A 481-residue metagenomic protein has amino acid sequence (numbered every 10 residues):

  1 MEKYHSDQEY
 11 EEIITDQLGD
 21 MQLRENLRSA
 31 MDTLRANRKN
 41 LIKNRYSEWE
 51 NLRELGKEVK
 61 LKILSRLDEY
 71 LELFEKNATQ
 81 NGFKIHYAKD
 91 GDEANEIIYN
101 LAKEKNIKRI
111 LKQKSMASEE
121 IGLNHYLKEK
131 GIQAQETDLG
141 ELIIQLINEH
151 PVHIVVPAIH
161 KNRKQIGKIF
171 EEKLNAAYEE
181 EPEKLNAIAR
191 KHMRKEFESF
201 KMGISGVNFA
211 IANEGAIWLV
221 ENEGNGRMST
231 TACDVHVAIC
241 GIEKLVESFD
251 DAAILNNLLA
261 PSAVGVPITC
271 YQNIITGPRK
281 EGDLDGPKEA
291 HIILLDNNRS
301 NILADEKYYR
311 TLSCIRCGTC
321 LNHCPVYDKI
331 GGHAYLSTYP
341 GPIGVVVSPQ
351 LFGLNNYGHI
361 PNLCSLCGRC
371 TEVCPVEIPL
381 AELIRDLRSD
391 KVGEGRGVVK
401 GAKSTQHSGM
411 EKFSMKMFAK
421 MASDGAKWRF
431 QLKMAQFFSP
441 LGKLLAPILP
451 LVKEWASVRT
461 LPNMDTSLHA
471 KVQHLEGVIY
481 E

Functional and structural regions predicted by a protein language model:
M1-K307: The feature marks the mature, well-folded catalytic cores of soluble enzymes
S6-L34, K403, M410-E481: Intrinsic disorder at enzyme termini
D90, C320, P379-L380: Helix N-cap / loop-to-helix initiation motif
E93, T269-G282, R316, Y327-G331 (+3 more regions): A glycine-rich phosphate-binding loop feature that marks nucleotide/adenosyl-phosphate handling sites
N124, D250-A253, G318, A381-I384 (+2 more regions): Predominant activation on well-ordered alpha-helical scaffold segments within soluble catalytic domains
G282-T311, Y327-A446: Ferredoxin-type iron-sulfur electron-transfer modules in oxidoreductases and energy-metabolism complexes
L312-T319: Conserved, hydrophobic alpha-helical core segments of structured domains
